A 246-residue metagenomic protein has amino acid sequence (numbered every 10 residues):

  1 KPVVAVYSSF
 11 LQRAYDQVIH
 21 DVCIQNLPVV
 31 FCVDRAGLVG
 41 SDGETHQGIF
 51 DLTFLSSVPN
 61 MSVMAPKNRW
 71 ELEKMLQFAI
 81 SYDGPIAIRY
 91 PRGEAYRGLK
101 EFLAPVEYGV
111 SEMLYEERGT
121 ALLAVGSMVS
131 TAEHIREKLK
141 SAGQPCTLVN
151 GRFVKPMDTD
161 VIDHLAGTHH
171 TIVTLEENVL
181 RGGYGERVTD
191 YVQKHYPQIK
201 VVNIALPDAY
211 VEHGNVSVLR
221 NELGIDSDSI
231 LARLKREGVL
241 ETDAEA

Functional and structural regions predicted by a protein language model:
K1-A5, A14-Q17, D51: Extended, hydrophobic alpha-helical segments in both membrane/secreted and soluble proteins
V3-V6, S62-A65, T147-N150, T174: Short catalytic-loop micro-motif centered on adjacent basic/acidic residues
V6-Y7, V33-R35, K67: Glycine-rich, histidine-containing beta strand-loop boundary motifs that form or position
L11-Q12, I24-V30, R35-G48, L52 (+1 more regions): Thiamine diphosphate
M61-V63, T120-A121: Short active-site oxyanion
A65-I80: Conserved glycine-bearing catalytic or ligand-binding loops at nucleotide- and phosphate-handling centers of large
